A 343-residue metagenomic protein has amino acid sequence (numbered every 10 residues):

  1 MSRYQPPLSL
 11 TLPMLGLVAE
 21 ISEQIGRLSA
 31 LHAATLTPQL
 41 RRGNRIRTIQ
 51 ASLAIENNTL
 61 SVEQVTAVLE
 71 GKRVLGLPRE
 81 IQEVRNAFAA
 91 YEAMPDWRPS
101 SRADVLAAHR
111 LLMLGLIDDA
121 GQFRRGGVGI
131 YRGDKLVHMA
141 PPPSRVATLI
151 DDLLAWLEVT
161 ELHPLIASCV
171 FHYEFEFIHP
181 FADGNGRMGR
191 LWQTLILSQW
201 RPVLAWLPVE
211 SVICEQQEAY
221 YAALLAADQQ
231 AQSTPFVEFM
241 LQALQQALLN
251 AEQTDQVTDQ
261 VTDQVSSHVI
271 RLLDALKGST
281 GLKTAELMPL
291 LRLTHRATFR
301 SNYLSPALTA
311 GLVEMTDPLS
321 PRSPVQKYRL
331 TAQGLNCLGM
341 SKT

Functional and structural regions predicted by a protein language model:
M1-T343: FIC/Doc superfamily catalytic core
